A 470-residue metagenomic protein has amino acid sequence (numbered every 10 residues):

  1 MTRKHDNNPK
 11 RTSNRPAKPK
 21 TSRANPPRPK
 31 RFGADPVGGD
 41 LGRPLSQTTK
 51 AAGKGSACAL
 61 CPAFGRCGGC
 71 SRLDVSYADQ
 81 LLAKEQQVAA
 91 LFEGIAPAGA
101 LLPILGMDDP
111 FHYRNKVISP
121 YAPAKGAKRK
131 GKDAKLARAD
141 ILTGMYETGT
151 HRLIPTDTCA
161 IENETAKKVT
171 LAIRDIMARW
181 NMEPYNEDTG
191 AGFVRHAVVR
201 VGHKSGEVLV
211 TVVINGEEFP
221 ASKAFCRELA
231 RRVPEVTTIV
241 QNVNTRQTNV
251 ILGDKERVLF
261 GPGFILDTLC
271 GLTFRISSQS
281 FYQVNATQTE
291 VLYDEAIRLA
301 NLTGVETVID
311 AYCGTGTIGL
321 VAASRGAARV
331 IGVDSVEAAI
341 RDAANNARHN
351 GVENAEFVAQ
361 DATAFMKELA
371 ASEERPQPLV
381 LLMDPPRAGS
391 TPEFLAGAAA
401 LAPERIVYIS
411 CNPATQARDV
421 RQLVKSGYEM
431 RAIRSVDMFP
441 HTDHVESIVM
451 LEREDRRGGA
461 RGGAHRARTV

Functional and structural regions predicted by a protein language model:
T2-K18, K30-F32, V37, L41 (+2 more regions): Rossmann-like S-adenosyl-L-methionine
K54-A57, A63-R66: Short metal-coordination and nucleic-acid-contact micro-motifs, chiefly zinc-binding Cys/His arrays
A59, G69-N186, K204, F219: Extended interfacial segments that mediate partner engagement and assembly in macromolecular machines
A89, R174, A178, V198 (+2 more regions): Generic structural signal for well-ordered alpha-helical scaffold segments
P120-A124, R200, V213-N215, E452-E454: Solvent-exposed residues in well-ordered beta-strands and their adjoining turns, especially edge/terminal strands
G144-E147, V213, A343: Short, acidic/hydrophobic/Gly-rich beta-strand patch recurrent on exposed beta strands that often constitutes part
A191-K204: Short edge beta-strands and adjacent turn/loop segments
V199, G206-N215, T273-S277: Short, aliphatic-rich beta-strand segments
